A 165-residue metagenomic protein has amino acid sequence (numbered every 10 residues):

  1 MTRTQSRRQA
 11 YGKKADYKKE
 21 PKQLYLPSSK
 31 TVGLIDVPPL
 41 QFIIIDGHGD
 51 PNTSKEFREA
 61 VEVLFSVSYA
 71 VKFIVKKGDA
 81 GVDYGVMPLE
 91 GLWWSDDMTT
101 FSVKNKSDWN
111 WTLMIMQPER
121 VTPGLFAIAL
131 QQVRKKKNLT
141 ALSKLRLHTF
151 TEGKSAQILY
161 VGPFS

Functional and structural regions predicted by a protein language model:
T2-S165: A solvent-exposed interaction/effector surface
